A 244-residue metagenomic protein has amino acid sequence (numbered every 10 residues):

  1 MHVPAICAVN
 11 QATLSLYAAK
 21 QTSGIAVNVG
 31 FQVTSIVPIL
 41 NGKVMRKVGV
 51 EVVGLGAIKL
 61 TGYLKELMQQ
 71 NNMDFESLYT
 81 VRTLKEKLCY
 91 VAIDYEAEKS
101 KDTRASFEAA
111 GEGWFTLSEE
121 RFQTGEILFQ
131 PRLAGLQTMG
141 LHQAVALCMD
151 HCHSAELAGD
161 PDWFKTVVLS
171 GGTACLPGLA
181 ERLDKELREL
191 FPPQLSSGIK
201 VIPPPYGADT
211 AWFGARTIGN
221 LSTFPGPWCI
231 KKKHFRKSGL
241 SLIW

Functional and structural regions predicted by a protein language model:
M1-W244: C-terminal region/appendage detector
